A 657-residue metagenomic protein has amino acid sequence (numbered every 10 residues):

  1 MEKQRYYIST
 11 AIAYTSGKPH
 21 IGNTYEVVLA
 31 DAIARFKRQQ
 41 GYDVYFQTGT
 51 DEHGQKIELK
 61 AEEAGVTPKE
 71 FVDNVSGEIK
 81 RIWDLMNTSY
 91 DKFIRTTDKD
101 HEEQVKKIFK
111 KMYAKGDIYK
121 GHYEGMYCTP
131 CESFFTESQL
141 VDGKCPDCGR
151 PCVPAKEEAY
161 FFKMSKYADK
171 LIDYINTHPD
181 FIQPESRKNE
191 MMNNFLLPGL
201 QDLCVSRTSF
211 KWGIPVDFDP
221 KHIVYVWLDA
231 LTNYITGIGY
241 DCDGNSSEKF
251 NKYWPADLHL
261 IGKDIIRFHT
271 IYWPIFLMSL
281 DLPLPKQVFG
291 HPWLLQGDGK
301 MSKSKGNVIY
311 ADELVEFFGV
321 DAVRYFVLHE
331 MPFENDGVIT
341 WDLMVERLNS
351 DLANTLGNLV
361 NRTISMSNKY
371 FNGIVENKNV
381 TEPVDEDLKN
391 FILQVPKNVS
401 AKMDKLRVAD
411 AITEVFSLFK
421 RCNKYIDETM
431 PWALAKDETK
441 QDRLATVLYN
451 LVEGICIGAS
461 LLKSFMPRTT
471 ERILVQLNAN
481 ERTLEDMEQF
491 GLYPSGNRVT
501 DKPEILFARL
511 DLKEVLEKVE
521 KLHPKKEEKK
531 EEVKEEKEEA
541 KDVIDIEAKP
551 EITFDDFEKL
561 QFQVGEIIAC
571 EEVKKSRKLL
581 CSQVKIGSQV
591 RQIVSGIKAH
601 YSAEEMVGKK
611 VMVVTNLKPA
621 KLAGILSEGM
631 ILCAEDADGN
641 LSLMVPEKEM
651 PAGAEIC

Functional and structural regions predicted by a protein language model:
M1-T48, D100-Q104, P154-K369, A411-V415: Structured secondary-structure scaffolds
E2-V75, I94-F109, A114, C131 (+7 more regions): N-terminal catalytic cores of NTP/NDP-binding nucleotidyl/phosphoryl-transfer enzymes
S76-D91: A glycine-rich helix N-cap at a beta->alpha junction
K115-A168, I172: Cys/His-rich short segments
K120, L343-V380, F391-V499, V614: Helix-rich, typically C-terminal accessory recognition domains appended to large enzymatic cores
Q287-G290, L474-Q476, C581: Beta-strand segments within the central parallel beta-sheet cores of soluble alpha/beta enzyme folds
T470-D556: Intrinsic disorder at enzyme termini
E535-C657: Phosphate-backbone binding interfaces of nucleic-acid-interacting proteins
